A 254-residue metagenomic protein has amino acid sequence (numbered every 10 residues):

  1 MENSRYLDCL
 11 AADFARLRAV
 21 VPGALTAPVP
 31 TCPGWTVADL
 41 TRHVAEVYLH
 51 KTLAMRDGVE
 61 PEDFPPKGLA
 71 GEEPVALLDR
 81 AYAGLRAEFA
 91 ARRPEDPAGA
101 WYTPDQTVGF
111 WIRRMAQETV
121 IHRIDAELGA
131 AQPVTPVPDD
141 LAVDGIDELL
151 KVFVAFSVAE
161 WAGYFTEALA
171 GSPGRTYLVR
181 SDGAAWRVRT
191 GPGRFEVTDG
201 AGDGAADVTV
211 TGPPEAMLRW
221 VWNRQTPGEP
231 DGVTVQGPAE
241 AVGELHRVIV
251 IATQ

Functional and structural regions predicted by a protein language model:
M1-A11, A15-R18, V250-Q254: Actinobacteria-biased recognition of intrinsically disordered, low-complexity terminal regions
Y6-D13, P74-A81, W111, M115-E118 (+2 more regions): Amphipathic alpha-helix face/heptad-repeat signature
A15, G23-E62, T103-E160, M217: Short, contiguous alpha-helical
V59-M115: Hydrophobic/aromatic-rich structural module bridging two neighboring secondary-structure elements via a short loop
F64-L77, D140-V154, Q236-V250: Short, mixed-charge aromatic SLiMs
L149-T190: A glycine-rich beta-turn/hairpin centered on an aromatic-Pro dipeptide
V179-E215: Acidic/His-leaning functional-site neighborhoods
G202-Q254: C-terminal interaction segments
